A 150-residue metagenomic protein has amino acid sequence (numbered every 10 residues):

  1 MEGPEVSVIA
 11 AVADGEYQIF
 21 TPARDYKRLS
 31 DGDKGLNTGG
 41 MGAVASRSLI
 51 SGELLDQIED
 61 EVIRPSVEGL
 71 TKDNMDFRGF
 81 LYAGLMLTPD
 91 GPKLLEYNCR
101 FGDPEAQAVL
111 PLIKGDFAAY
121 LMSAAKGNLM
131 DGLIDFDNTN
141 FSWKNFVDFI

Functional and structural regions predicted by a protein language model:
M1-A106: Internal nucleotide-binding/catalytic subdomain
E59-L81, C99-I150: Active-site "cap" helix and flanking loop/linker of ATP-utilizing ligase/carboxylase catalytic domains
